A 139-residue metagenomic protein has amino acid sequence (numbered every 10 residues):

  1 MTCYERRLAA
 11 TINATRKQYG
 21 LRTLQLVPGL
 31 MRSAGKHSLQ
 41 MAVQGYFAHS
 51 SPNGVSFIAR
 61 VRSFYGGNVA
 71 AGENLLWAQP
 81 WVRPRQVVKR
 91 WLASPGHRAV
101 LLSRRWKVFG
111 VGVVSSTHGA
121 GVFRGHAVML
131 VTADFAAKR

Functional and structural regions predicted by a protein language model:
M1-Q44: A short alpha-helix/helix-coil micro-patch that ends at or immediately precedes a cysteine
C3, L21, A70-G72, R104-V108 (+1 more regions): Extracytoplasmic
T23, N74, D134: Conserved beta-strand positions that form and line the central face of beta-propeller blades
R32-W81, S103: Short, surface-exposed glycine/acidic/tryptophan-bearing loops
W77-R139: Disulfide-stabilized extracellular recognition modules
